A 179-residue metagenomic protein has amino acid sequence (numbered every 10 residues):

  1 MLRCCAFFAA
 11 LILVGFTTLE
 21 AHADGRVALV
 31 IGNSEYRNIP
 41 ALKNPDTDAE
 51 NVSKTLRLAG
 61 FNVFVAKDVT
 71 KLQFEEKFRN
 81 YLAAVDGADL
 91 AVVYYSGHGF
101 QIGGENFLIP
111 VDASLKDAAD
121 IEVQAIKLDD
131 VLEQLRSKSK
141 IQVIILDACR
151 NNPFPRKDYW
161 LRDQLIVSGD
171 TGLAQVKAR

Functional and structural regions predicted by a protein language model:
M1-L2: N-terminal secretory signal peptides that target proteins for export/translocation
C5-F16: Bacterial N-terminal signal peptides
T18-A23: Sec/Tat signal peptide C-region and signal peptidase I cleavage site
G25, K71-S96, F100-Y159: Caspase-like (clan CD) cysteine peptidase catalytic core
G25-I39: N-terminal capping segment at the start of a domain
G32, P45, A49-L56, V63-A66 (+1 more regions): Active-site-proximal C-terminal subdomain of hydrolase catalytic domains
E35-K43, N62-D68, D117-E122: Second-shell loop/turn segments in exported
A41, L58, F64, E75-R79: Alpha-helical, heptad-rich or low-complexity scaffold/stalk segments that mediate oligomerization or tethering
